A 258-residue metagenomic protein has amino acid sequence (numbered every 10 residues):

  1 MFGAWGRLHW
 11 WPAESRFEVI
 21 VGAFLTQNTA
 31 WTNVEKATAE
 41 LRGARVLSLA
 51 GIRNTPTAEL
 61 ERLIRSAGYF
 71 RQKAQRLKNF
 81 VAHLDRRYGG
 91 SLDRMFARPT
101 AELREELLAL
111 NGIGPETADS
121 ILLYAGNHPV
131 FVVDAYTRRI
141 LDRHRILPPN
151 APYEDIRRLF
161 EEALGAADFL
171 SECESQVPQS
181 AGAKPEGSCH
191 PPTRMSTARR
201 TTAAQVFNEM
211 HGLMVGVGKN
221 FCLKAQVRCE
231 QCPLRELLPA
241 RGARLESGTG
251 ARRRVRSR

Functional and structural regions predicted by a protein language model:
M1-S247, R252: Catalytic cores of DNA base-excision repair glycosylases
S257-R258: C-terminal accessory region of SF2 helicases/translocases
